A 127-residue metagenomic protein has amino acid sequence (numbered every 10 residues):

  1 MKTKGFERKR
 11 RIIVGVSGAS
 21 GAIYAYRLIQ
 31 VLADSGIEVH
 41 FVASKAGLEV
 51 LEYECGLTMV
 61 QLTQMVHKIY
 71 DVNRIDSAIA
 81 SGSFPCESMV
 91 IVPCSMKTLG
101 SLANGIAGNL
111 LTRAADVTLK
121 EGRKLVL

Functional and structural regions predicted by a protein language model:
K2-V126: A cross-family phosphate/adenosyl-ligand binding-site feature
